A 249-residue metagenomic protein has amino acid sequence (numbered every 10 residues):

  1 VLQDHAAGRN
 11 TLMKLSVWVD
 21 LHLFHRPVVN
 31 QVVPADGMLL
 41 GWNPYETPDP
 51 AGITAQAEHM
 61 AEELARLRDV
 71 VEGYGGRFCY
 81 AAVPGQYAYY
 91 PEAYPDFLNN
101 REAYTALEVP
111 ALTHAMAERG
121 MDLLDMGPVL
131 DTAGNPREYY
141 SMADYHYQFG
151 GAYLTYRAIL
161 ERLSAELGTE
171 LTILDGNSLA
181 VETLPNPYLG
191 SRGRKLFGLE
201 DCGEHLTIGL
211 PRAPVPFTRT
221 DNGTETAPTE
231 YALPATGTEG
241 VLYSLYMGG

Functional and structural regions predicted by a protein language model:
V1-G249: Extracellular glycan-modifying ectodomains
